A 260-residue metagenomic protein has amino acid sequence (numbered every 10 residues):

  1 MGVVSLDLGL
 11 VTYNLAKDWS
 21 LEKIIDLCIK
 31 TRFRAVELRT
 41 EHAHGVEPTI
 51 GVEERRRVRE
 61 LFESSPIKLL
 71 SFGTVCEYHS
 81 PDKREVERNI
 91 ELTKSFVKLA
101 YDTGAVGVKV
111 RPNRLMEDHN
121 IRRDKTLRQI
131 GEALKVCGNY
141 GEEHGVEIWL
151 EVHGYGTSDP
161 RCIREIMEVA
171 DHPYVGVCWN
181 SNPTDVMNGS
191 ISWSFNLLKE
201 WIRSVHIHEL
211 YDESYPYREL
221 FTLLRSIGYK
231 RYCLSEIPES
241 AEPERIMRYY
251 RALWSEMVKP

Functional and structural regions predicted by a protein language model:
G2-G9, A16-R32, T157-P260: Histidine-acidic metal/acid-base catalytic patches
E22, D26-I29, R59-K68, Y78-V177 (+2 more regions): Active-site acidic/histidine proton-transfer and metal-coordination neighborhood in alpha/beta enzyme cores
R32-T49, G73: N-terminal substrate-binding region of glycoside hydrolase catalytic domains
F33, L38, I67, A100 (+3 more regions): A structural motif
E37, S71-G73, K109, W149 (+2 more regions): Conserved beta-strand positions in the central sheet of alpha/beta enzyme cores
A43-H44, E77, L115, G156 (+2 more regions): Positions that flank functional sites
H44, V75-E87, H208-Y211: The substrate-binding groove and active-site-proximal loops of carbohydrate-active enzymes, especially glycoside
E47-L61: Glycine-rich, positively charged N-terminal anion/phosphate-binding segment
